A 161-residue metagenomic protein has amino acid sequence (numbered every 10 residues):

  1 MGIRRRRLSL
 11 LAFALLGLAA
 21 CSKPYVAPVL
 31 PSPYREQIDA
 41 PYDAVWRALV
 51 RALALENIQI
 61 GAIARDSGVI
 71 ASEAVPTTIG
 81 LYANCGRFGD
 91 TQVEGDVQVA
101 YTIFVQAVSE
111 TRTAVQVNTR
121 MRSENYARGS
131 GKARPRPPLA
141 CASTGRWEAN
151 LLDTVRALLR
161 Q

Functional and structural regions predicted by a protein language model:
M1-L10: Bacterial N-terminal signal peptides that target proteins for export
L11-L16: Classic N-terminal secretory signal peptides
L18-A20: C-terminal motif of bacterial Sec signal peptides marking the signal peptidase cleavage site
S22-Q161: Ser/Thr-rich, low-complexity intrinsically disordered terminal regions
